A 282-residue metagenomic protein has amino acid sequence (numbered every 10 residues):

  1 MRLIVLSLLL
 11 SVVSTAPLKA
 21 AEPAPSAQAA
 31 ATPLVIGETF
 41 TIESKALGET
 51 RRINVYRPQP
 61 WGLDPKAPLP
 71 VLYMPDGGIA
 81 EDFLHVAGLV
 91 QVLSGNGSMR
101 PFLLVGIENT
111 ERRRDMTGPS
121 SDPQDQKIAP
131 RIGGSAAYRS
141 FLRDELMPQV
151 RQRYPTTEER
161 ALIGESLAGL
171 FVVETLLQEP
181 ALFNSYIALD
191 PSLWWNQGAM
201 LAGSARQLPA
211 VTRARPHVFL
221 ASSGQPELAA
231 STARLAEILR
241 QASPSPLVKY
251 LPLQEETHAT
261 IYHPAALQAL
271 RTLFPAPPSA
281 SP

Functional and structural regions predicted by a protein language model:
V5-T15: Bacterial N-terminal signal peptides
A16-A20: Sec/Tat signal peptide C-region and signal peptidase I cleavage site
A21-P282: Non-catalytic cap/lid and distal C-terminal segments of serine-dependent acyl enzymes
